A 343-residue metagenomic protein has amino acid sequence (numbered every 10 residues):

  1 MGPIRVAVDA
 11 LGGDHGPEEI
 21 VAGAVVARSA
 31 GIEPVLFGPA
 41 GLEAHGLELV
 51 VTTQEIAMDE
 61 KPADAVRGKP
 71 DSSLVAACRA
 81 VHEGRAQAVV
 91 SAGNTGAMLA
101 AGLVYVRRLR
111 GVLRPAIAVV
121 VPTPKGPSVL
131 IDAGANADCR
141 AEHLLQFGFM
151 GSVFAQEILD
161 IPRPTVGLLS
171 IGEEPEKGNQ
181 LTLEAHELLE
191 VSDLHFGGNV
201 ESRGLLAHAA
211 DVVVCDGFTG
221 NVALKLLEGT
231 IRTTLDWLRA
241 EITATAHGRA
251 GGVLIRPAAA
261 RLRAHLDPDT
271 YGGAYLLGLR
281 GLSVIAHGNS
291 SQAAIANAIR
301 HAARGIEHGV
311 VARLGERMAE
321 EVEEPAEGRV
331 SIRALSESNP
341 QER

Functional and structural regions predicted by a protein language model:
M1-A40: N-terminal phosphate-binding or glycine-rich loops at protein starts, especially the Walker A/P-loop of NTPases
A7-P17, V66, A135-L145, I285-Q292: Short, glycine-rich nucleotide/cofactor-binding loops
L11, Q54-E55, N94-A97, V104 (+2 more regions): Short glycine-rich anion-binding loops that position phosphate/pyrophosphate groups of nucleotides and phosphorylated
H15-V21, D71-G84, A88-G102, L113-I117 (+6 more regions): Short glycine/serine/threonine-rich phosphate/pyrophosphate-binding segments that cradle anionic phosphate groups
E18, V35-G38, A137-S202, D211: Glycine-rich phosphate/diphosphate-binding loop of Rossmann-like nucleotide-binding domains
H45-A86: Phosphate/nucleotide-donor binding subsite
A80-L99, K177, T182-L188, S192-R263: Glycine-rich phosphate-binding loop
L103-L130, V212-V213, G217-L335: Glycine-rich phosphate/nucleotide-binding loop
